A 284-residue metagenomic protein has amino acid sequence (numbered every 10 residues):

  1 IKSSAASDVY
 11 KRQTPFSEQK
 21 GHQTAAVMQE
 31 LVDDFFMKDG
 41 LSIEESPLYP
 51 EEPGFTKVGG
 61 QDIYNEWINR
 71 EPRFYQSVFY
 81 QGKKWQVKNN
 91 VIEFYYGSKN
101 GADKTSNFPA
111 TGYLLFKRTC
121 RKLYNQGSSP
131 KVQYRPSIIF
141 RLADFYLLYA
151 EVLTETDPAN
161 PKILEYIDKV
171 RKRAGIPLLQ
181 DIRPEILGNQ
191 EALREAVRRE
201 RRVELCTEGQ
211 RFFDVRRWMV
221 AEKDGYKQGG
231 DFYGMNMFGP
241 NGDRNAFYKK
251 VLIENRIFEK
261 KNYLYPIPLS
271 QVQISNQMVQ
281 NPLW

Functional and structural regions predicted by a protein language model:
A5-Q23, D33-W284: Acidic/polar-rich alpha-helix caps and helix-coil junctions
